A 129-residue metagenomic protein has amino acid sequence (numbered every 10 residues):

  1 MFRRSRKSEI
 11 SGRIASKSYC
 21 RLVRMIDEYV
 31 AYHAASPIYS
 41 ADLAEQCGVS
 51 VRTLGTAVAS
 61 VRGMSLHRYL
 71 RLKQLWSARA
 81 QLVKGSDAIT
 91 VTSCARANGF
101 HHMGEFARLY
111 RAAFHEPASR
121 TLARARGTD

Functional and structural regions predicted by a protein language model:
M1-A35, Y39-V51, T56-S65, R79-G104 (+2 more regions): Alpha-helical bundle regulatory/interaction domains
L22-V23, L70-L75: Generic hydrophobic, amphipathic alpha-helix propensity
A107: DNA-recognition helix of C2H2 zinc fingers
